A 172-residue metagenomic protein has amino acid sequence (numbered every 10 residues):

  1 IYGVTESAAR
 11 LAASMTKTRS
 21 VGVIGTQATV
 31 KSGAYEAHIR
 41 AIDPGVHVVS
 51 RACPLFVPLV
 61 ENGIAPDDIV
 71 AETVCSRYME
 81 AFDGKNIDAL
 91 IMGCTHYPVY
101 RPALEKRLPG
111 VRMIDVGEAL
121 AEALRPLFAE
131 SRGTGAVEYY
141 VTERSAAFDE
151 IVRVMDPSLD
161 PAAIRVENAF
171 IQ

Functional and structural regions predicted by a protein language model:
I1-Q172: Non-catalytic structural scaffold of enzyme domains
